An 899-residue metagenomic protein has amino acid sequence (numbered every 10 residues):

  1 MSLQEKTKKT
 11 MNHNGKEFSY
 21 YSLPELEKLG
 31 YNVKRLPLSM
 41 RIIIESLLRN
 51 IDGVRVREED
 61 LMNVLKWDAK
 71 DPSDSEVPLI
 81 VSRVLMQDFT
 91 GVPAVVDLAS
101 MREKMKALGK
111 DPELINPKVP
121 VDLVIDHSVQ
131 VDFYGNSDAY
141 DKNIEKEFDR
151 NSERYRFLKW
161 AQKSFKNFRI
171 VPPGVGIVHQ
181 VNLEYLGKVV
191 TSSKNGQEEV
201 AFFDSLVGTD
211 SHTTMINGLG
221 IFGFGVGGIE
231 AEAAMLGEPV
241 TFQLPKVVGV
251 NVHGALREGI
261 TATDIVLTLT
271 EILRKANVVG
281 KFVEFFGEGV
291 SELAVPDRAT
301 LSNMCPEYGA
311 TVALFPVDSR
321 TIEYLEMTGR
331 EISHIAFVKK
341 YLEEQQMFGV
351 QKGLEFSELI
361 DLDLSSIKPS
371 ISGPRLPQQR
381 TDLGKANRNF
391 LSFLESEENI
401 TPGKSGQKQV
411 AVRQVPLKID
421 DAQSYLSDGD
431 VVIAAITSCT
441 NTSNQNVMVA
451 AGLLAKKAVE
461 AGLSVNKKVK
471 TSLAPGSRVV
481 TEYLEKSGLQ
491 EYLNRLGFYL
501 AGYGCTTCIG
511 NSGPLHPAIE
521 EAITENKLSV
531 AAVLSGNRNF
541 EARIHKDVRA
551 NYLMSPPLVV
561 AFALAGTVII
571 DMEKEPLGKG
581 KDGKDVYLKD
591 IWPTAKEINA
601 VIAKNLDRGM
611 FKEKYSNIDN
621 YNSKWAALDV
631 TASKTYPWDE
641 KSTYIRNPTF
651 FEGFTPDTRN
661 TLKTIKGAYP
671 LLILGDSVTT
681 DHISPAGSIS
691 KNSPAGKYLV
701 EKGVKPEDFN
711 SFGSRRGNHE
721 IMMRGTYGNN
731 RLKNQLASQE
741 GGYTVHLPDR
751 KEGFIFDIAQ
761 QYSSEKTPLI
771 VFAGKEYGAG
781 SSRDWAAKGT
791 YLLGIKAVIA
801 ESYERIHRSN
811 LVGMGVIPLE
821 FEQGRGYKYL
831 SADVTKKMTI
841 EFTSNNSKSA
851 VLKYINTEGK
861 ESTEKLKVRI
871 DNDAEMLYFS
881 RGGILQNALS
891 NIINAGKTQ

Functional and structural regions predicted by a protein language model:
M1-Q899: Fe-S-dependent hydro-lyases/dehydratases of central metabolism
